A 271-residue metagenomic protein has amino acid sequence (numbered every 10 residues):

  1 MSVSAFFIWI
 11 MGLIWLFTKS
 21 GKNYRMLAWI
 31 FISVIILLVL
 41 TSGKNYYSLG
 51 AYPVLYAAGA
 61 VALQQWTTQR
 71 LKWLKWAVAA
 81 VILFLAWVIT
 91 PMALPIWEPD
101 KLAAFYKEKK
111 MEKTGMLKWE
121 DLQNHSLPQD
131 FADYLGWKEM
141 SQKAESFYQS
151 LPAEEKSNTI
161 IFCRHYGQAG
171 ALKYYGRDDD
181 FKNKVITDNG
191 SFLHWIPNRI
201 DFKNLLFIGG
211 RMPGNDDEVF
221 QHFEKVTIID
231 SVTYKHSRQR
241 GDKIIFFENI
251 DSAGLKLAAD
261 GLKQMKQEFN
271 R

Functional and structural regions predicted by a protein language model:
S2-G21: Hydrophobic, aromatic-rich transmembrane alpha-helices and their immediate juxtamembrane boundary segments
F6, I36-L37, G43-R70: Hydrophobic/aromatic-rich transmembrane helices and adjacent perimembrane loops
I8-G12, I30-L37: Hydrophobic, membrane-inserted alpha-helices
T18-G21, T41, N45: Conserved helicase/translocase motor-coupling segment
S20-W29, K75: Membrane-interfacial loop-to-transmembrane alpha-helix junctions, especially the N-terminal start
W66-K107: Signature aromatic-anchored transmembrane alpha helix within multi-pass, membrane-resident enzymes that catalyze glycan
L94-P99, A104-F192: Short periplasmic/luminal acceptor-recognition loop of GT-C membrane glycosyltransferases, typified by
E139, K143-P152, D179-R271: Aromatic/acidic, Gly/Pro-rich catalytic loop(s) in extracytoplasmic/lumenal soluble domains of multi-pass membrane
